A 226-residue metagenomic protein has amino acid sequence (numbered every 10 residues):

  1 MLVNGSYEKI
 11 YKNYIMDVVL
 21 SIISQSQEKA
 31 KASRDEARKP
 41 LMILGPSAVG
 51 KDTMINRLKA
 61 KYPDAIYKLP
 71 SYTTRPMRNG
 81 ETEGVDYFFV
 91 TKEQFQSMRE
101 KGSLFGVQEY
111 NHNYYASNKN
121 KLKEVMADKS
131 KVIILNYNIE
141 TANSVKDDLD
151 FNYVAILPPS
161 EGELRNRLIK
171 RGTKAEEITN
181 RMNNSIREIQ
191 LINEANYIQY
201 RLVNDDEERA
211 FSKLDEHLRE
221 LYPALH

Functional and structural regions predicted by a protein language model:
G5-P40: Extreme N-terminal, non-catalytic leader segments that precede Walker-type/kinase nucleotide-binding cores
I43: Hydrophobic anchor at the beta1->P-loop junction of P-loop NTPases
P46: P-loop (Walker A) phosphate-binding loop of NTP-binding proteins
V49: ATP-binding Walker
D52: Walker A/P-loop
T73-I133: ATP-dependent small-molecule kinase phosphotransfer cores that center on conserved nucleotide phosphate-binding segments
I134-Y137, D147-I169: Conserved phosphate-donor/acceptor-positioning beta-strand/loop module used by diverse small-molecule
T173-R219: Small-molecule kinase domains that catalyze NTP-dependent phosphoryl transfer to phosphate-bearing small molecules
